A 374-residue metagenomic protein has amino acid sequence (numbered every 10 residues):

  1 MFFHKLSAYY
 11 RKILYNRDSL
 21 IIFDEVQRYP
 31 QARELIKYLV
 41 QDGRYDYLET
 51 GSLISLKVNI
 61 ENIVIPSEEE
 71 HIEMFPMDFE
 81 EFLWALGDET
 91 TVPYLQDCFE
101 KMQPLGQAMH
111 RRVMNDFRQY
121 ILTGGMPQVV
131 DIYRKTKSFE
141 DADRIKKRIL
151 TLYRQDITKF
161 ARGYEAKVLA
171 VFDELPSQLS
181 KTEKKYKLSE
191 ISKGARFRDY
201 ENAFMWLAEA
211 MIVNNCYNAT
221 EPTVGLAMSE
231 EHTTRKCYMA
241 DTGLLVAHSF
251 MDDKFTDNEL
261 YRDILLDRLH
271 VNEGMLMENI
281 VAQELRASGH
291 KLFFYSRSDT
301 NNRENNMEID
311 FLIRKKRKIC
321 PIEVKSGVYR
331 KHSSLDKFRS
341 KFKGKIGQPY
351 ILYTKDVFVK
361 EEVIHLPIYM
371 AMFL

Functional and structural regions predicted by a protein language model:
M1-R17: Short glycine-rich substrate-engagement loop in P-loop NTPases that contacts/grips substrate
L14-Q31: Conserved P-loop NTPase "ATPase switch" module shared by AAA+ and STAND
I22, D46-S52, E73, F82: Structural recognition of the conserved hydrophobic beta-strand(s) that form the central parallel beta-sheet of P-loop
Q27-I36, N59-I60: Conserved ATPase-coupling elements of RecA-like P-loop NTPase cores
Q41-N62: Sensor-1/coupling segment of RecA-like P-loop NTPase cores
V58-S180: Interdomain motor-coupling "hinge/lid" segment immediately C-terminal to the ATP-binding subdomain of NTP-driven enzymes
L179-I191: Short acidic, hydrophobic short linear motifs in intrinsically disordered regions
N202, A208-L374: A cross-kingdom feature that marks ATP-driven nucleic-acid transaction machinery
